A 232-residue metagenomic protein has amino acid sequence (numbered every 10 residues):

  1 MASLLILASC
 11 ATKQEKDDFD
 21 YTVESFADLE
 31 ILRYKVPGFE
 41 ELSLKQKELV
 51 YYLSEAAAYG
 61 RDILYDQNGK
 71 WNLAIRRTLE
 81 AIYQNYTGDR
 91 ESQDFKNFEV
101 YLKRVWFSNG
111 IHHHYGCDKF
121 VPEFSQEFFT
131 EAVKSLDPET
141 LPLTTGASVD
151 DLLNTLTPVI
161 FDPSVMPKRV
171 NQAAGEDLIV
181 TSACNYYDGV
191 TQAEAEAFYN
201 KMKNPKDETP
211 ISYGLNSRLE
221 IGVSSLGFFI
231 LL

Functional and structural regions predicted by a protein language model:
M1-A2: Sec-dependent signal peptide recognition, specifically the positively charged N-region followed immediately by
I6-S9: C-terminal motif of bacterial Sec signal peptides marking the signal peptidase cleavage site
A11-K13: Bacterial signal peptide processing site
D17-L231: N-terminal helix-rich structural modules
